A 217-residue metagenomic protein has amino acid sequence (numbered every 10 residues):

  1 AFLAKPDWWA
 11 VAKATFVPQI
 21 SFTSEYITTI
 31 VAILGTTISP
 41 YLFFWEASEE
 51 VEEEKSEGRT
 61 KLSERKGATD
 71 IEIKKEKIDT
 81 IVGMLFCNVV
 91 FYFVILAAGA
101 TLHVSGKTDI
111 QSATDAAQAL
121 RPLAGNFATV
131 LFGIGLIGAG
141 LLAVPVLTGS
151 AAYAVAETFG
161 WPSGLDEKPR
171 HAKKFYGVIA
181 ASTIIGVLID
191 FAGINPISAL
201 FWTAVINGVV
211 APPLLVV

Functional and structural regions predicted by a protein language model:
A1-Q19, L34-E50, L215-V217: Hydrophobic alpha-helical segments and their helix-loop junctions in multi-pass secondary transporters
F22-A32, K77, N88-G99, A124-L141 (+1 more regions): Select transmembrane alpha-helical segments in multipass membrane proteins
T37-F43, N88-H103, T129-G160: Membrane-helix boundary/coupling elements in multi-pass transport proteins
S48-K55, L85-D115: Extracellular/periplasmic helix-exit of transmembrane alpha-helices
E52-E57, D109, A113-Q118, T148-K174: Helix-loop-helix connectors at the membrane interface of multi-pass transporters/channels
T60-D79, S163-Y176: Membrane-interface alpha-helices at helix entry/exit sites of multi-pass transporters
F127, L131, L141, W161-F191: Loop-to-transmembrane helix boundary motifs in multi-pass membrane proteins
F175-V217: C-terminal transmembrane helix pair
